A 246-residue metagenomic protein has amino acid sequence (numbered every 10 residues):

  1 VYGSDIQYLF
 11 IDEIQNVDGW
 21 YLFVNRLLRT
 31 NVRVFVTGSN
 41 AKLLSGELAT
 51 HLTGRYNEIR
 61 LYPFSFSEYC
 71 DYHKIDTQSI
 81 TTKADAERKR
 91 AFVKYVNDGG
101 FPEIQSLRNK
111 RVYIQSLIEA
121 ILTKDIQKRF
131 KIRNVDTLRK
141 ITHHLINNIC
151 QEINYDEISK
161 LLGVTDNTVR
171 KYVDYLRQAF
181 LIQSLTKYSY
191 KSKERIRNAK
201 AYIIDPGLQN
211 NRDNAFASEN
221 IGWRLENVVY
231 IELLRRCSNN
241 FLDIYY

Functional and structural regions predicted by a protein language model:
Y2-W20: Conserved P-loop NTPase "ATPase switch" module shared by AAA+ and STAND
F10, R33-S39, R60: Structural recognition of the conserved hydrophobic beta-strand(s) that form the central parallel beta-sheet of P-loop
D12, T37, Y69, V96-G99 (+4 more regions): Conserved RecA-like P-loop NTPase ATPase core
Y21-V36, K42, A49-T50: Conserved catalytic/switch belt of AAA+ P-loop NTPases
F35, N57-I59, Y202, Y245: Hydrophobic/aromatic beta-strand patches that form the interior of the parallel beta-sheet core in alpha/beta enzyme
N40-A41, G46-N147, Q151-E152: Interdomain motor-coupling "hinge/lid" segment immediately C-terminal to the ATP-binding subdomain of NTP-driven enzymes
S106-Y246: Accessory nucleic acid-recognition modules appended to NTPase machines
